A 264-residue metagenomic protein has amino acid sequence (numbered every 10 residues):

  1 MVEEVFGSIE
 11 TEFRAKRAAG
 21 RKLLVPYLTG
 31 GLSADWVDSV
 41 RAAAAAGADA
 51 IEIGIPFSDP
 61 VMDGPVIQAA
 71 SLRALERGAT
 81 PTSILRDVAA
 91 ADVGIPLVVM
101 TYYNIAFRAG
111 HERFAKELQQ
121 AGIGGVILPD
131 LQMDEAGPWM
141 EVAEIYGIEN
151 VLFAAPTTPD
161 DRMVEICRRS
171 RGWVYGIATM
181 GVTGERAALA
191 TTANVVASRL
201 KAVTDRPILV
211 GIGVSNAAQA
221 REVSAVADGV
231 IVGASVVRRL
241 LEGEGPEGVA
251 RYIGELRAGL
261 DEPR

Functional and structural regions predicted by a protein language model:
M1-V25, D87-D92, R264: N-terminal amphipathic alpha-helix/helix-capping segment at the start of soluble metabolic enzymes
E3-S8, V37-A44, D49-A50, I55-F57 (+2 more regions): Active-site beta->alpha loop and helix N-cap motifs at the rims of alpha/beta catalytic domains
L24-L28, I51-I53, L97-T101, V126-L128 (+4 more regions): Hydrophobic faces of well-ordered beta-strands that scaffold small-molecule active sites in alpha/beta enzyme cores
A34-A45, T158-R168, V210, V214-V230: Catalytic cores of alpha/beta
D49-P60, A121-I127, Q132-E135, Y175-E185 (+2 more regions): Glycine-rich phosphate-binding active-site loops on the catalytic face of alpha/beta enzymes
I67-A69, R73-R77, F153, M163-A202 (+1 more regions): Glycine/Thr-rich beta-alpha phosphate-binding loop at enzyme active sites
E76-A79, T101, G122-E135, E149-T158 (+2 more regions): Catalytic beta/alpha-barrel core
S198-R206, S215-R264: Alpha/beta catalytic cores of nucleotide-metabolism and tRNA/nucleoside-modifying enzymes
